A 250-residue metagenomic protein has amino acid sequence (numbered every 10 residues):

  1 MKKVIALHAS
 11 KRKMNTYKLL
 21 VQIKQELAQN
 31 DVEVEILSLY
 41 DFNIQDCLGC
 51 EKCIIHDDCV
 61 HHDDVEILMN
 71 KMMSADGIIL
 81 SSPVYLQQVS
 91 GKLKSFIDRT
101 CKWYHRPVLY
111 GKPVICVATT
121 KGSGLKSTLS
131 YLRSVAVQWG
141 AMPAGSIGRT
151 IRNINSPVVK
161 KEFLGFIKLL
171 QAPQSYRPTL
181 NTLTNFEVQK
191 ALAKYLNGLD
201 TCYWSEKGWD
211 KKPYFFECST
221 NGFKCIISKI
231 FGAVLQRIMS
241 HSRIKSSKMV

Functional and structural regions predicted by a protein language model:
M1-S81, Q87-K102, K160-V250: N-terminal beta1-alpha1-beta2 submodule of the flavodoxin-like/Rossmannoid cofactor-binding fold
S10-K13, Y85-L86, T119-S123, T150-I154: Short histidine/acidic/glycine/proline-rich micro-motifs that form metal- and phosphate-coordinating active-site loops
S82-P83, P113: Short, proline-centered helix/strand-breaking motifs
G91, L125-S130, P157-V158: A short secondary-structure junction signal
H105-P107: Conserved helix-turn-beta segment immediately C-terminal to the redox Cys motif in thioredoxin-like folds
L109-T150: Short, glycine-/small-residue-rich phosphate/pyrophosphate-handling segment
V137-P157, K161, G165-Q174: A charged, well-structured terminal subsegment
